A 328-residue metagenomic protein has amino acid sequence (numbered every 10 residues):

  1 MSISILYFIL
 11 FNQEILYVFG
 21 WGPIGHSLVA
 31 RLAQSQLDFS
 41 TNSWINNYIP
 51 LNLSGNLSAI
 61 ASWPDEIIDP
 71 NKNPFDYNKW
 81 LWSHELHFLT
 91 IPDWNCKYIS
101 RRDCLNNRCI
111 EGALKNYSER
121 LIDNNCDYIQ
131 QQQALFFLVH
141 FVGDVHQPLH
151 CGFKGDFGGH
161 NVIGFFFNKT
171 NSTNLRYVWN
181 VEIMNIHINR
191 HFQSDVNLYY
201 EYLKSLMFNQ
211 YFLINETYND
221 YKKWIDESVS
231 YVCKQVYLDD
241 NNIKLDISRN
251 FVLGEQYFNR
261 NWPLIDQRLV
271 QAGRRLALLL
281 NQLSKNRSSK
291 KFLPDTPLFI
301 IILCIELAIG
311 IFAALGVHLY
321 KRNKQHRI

Functional and structural regions predicted by a protein language model:
S2-Y17: Cleavable N-terminal signal peptides of Sec/SRP-targeted secreted and luminal proteins
F8, I305-G310: Hydrophobic alpha-helical membrane-embedded or membrane-associated segments
F8-L10, G22, I302: Residue-level recognition of hydrophobic positions within alpha-helical transmembrane segments
L16-F141, P148, F153-Q256, W262-G273 (+4 more regions): N-terminal, motif-rich segments that launch catalysis or mediate targeting to/interaction with membranes, typified by
S288-L303: Extracellular juxtamembrane-to-transmembrane boundary of type I single-pass membrane glycoproteins
A313-N323: Juxtamembrane cytosolic interface motif at the C-terminal end of transmembrane helices
K324-I328: Cytoplasmic C-terminal tails of single-pass
